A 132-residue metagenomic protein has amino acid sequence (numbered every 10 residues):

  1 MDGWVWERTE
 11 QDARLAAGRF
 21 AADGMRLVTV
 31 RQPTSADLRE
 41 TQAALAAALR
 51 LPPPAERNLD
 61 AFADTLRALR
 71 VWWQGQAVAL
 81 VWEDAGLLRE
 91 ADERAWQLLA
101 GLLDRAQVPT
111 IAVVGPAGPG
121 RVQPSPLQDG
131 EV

Functional and structural regions predicted by a protein language model:
M1-V132: Positively charged, polar, low-complexity stretches
